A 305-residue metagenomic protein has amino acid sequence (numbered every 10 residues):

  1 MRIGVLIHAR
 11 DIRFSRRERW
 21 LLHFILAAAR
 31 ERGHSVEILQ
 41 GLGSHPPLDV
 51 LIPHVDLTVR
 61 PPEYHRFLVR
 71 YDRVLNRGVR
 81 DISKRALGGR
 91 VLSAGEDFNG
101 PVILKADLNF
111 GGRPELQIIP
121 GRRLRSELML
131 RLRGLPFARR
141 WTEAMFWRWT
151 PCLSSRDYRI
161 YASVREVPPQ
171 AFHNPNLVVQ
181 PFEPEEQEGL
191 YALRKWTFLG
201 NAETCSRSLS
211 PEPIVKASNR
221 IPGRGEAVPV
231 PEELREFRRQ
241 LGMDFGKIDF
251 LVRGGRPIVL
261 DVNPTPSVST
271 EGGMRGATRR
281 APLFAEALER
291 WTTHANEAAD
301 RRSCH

Functional and structural regions predicted by a protein language model:
R2-E127: Conserved N-proximal alpha/beta basic substrate-recognition cap immediately N-terminal to, or forming the N-lobe
V50-I52, K105, W196-F198, R256-E271: A short beta-strand motif that forms the metal-chelation/ATP-contact edge of phosphoryl-transfer active sites
V59-P62, S83-R85, F110-P114, E188-L190 (+4 more regions): Short catalytic/ligand-binding loop motif for oxyanion handling, primarily in non-cytosolic enzymes, centered on
D97, F198-L199, V252: Generic beta-strand structural signal
G112-R148: Acidic/polar short surface loop at catalytic or gating sites that assists cofactor/ion binding and chemistry
R133-F237: Phosphate-binding site of ATP-dependent enzymes
Q180-F182, C205-V259, N263, S267 (+1 more regions): A long amphipathic alpha-helix within ATP-dependent nucleotide-binding catalytic cores
G272-A277: A short acidic/glycine-rich loop-to-helix N-cap element
